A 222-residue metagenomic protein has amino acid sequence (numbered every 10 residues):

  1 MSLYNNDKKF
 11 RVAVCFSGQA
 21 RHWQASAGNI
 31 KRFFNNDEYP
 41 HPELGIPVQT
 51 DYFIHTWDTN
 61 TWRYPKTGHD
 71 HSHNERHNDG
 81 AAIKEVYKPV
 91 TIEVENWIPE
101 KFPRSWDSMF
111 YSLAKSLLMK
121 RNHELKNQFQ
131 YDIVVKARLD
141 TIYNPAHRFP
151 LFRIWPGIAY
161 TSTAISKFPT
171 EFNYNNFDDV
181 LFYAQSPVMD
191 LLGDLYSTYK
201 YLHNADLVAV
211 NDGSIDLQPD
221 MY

Functional and structural regions predicted by a protein language model:
M1-G28: N-proximal low-complexity "stem/linker" segments adjacent to membrane-targeting elements
Q19-W23, N60-T61, T141-N144, V188: Short acidic, S/G/P-rich loop/turn micro-motifs used as interaction or catalytic elements
A27-G28, N144-I154: Short alpha-helix within the catalytic core of nucleotide-sugar-dependent glycosyltransferases
G28-Q49: Short, acidic, metal-binding catalytic loop of nucleotide-sugar glycosyltransferases
L44-N60: A short beta-strand-loop structural module common to alpha/beta enzyme folds
H55-N127: Active-site-proximal specificity loops/subdomain of glycosyltransferases
F102-F129, T141-A146, T161-Y222: Catalytic core and acceptor-binding pocket of nucleotide-sugar-dependent glycosyltransferases
V134, D140: Short aromatic/hydrophobic "clamp" motif used to bind/position activated sugar donors
